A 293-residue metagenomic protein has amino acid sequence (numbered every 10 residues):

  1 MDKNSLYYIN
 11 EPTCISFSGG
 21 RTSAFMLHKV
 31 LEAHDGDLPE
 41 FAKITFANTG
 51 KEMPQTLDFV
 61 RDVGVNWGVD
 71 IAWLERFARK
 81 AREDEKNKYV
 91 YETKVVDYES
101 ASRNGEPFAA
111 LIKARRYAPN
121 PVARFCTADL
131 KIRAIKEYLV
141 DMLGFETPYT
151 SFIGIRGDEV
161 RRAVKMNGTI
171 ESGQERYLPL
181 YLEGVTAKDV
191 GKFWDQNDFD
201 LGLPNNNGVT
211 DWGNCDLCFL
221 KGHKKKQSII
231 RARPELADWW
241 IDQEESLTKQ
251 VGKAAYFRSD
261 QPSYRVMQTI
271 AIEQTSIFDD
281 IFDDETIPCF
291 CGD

Functional and structural regions predicted by a protein language model:
M1-D293: Nucleotide-activated chemistry modules centered on ATP-dependent adenylation/adenylyltransferase
